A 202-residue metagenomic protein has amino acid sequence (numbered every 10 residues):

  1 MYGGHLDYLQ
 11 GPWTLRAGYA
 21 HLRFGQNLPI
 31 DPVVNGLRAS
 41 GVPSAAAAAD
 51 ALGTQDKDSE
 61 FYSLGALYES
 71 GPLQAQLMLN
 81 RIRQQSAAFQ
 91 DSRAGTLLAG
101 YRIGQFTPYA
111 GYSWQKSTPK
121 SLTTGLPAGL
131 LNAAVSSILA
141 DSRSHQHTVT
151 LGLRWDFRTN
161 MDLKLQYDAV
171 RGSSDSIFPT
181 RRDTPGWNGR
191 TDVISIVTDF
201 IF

Functional and structural regions predicted by a protein language model:
M1-F24: Aromatic- and glycine-enriched pocket-lining scaffold segments that form the walls of small-molecule binding clefts
Y19, D31-F202: Outer-membrane beta-barrel pore domains
